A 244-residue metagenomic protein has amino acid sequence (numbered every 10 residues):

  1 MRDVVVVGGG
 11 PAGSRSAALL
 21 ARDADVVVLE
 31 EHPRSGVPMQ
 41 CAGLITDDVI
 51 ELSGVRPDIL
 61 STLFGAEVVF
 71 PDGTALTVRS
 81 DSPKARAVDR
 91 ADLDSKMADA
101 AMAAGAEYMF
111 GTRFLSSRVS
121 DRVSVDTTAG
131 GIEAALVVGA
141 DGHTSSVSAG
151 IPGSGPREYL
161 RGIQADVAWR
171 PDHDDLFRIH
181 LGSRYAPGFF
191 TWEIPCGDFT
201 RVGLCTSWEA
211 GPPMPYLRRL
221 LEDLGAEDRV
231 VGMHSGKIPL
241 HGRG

Functional and structural regions predicted by a protein language model:
M1-A12: Beta1/beta-strand and adjacent pyrophosphate-binding region of the FAD-binding site in flavoprotein oxidoreductases
G9, L19, A100-R229: Predominantly flavin-linked oxidoreductase catalytic cores and closely associated redox partners
A12, R34, T144: Conserved Rossmann-like nucleotide-cofactor binding loop
A18-M39: Glycine-rich FAD pyrophosphate-binding loop
H32-P71: N-terminal FAD cofactor-binding segment of flavoenzymes
L52, D58, A91-E107, T112: N-terminal Rossmann-like dinucleotide/flavin-binding domain of flavoprotein oxidoreductases that bind FAD/FMN
R79-A100, T206-P215: Short beta-strand to alpha-helix junction loop
G236-G244: FAD-binding beta-loop-beta segment adjacent to the flavin cofactor pocket
